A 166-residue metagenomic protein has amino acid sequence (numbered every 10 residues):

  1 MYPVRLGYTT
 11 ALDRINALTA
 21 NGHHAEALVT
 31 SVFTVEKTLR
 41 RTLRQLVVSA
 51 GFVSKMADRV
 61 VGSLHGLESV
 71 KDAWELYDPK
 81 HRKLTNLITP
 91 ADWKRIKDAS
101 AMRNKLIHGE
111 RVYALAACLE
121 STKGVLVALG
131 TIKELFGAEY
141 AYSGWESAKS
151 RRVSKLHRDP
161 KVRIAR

Functional and structural regions predicted by a protein language model:
M1-D13, A20, A25, E68-H81 (+2 more regions): Polyanionic, low-complexity intrinsically disordered segments
N16, H23-R44: Short, hydrophobic, well-ordered secondary-structure elements
A27-V35, G51-L67, D159-R166: Short, charge-rich amphipathic segments
R40, S54, V127-A128: A generic membrane alpha-helix/interface feature
R40-V48, L115-A116: Short, solvent-exposed secondary-structure capping/transition elements
R44-L87: Short, charged amphipathic alpha-helical segments flanked by flexible coils
